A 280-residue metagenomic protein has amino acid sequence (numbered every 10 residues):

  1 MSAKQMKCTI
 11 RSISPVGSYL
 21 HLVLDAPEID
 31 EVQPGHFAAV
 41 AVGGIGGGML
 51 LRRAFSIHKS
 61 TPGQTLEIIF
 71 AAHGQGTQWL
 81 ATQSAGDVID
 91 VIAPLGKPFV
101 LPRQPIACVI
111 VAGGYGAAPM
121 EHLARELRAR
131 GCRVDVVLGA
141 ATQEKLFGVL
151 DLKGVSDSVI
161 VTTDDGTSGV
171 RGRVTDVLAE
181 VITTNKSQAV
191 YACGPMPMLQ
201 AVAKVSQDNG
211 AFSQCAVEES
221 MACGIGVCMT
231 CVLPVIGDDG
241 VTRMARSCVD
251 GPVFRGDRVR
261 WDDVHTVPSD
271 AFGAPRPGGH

Functional and structural regions predicted by a protein language model:
S2-D87: Ferredoxin-reductase
S12, K59, V161-T163, C215 (+1 more regions): Structural signal for conserved beta-strand scaffold positions within catalytic alpha/beta enzyme cores
G43-G47, A93-P98, G237: Short, charged beta-turn/beta-strand-edge "cap" motif at the junction between a beta-strand and an adjacent loop
Q75-A222: FNR/FR-type flavoprotein reductase catalytic core
P119, M196-M198, E219-V253: Local cysteine-cluster metal-coordination motifs and their immediate loop/turn environment, predominantly Fe-S cluster
R173-A179, V227-V232, D262: Short, surface-exposed amphipathic charged segments that create phosphate/polyanion-binding patches used for binding
P234, A245-H280: Short Fe-S-cluster ligation motifs
